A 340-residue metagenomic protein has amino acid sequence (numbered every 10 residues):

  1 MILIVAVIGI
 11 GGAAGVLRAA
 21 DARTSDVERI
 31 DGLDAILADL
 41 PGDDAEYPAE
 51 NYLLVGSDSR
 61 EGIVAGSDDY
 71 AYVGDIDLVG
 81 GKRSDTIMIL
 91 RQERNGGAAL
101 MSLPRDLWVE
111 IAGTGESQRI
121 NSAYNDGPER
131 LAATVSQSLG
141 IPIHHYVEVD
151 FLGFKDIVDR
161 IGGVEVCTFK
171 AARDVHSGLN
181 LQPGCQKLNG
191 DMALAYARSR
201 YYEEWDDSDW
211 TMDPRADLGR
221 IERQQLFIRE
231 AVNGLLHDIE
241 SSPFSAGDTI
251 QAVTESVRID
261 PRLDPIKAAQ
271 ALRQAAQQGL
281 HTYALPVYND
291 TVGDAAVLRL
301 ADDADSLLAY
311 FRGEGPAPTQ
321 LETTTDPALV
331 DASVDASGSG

Functional and structural regions predicted by a protein language model:
M1-N95: Entry/capping segment at the start of metal-dependent catalytic domains with acidic active-site entry clusters
Y47-E50, K82-I87, N95-A98, L103 (+8 more regions): Extracytoplasmic
G62-S67, E116, A252-G340: C-terminal solvent-exposed extensions
D75-V79, S117-N125, G140-H145, P183 (+4 more regions): Second-shell loop/turn segments in exported
G80-S84, T114, S122-R130, E148-L152 (+5 more regions): Soluble non-cytosolic domains of exported or imported proteins
S84-T86, S117, P128-S136, F151-K155 (+8 more regions): Extracytoplasmic/secreted envelope proteins and their assembly/folding machinery, especially bacterial periplasmic
E93, I120-Q182, A269-L272: Amphipathic, coiled-coil-like alpha-helical scaffolding segments used for oligomerization/assembly
D159-E240: Flexible, polar/acidic helix-loop-strand segments at domain edges
